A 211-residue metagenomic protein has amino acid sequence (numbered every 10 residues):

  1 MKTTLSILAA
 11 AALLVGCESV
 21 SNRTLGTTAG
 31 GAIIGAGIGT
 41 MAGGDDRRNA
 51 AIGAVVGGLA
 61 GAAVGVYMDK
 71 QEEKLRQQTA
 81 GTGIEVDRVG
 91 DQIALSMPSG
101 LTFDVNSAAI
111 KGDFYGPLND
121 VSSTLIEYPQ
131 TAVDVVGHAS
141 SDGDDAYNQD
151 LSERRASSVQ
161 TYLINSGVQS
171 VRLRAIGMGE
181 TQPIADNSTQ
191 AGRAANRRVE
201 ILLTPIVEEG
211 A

Functional and structural regions predicted by a protein language model:
M1-A10: Sec-dependent signal peptide recognition, specifically the positively charged N-region followed immediately by
L13-G16: C-terminal motif of bacterial Sec signal peptides marking the signal peptidase cleavage site
E18-K74: Short, low-complexity, glycine-enriched hydrophobic/amphipathic alpha-helices that associate with lipid bilayers
I34, Q71, L75, F114-P117 (+4 more regions): Stable alpha-helical elements in mature extracytoplasmic
K70, G81, R88-Q92, S96-P98 (+5 more regions): Extracytoplasmic
Q78, T102, N106-G137, I164 (+3 more regions): Periplasmic peptidoglycan-binding/anchoring modules of Gram-negative envelope and division proteins
E85-D87, Q92-T102, A132-V136, Y162 (+2 more regions): Soluble periplasmic/extracytoplasmic beta-strand elements of cell-envelope proteins
H138-E208: Periplasmic OmpA-like peptidoglycan-binding domain that tethers envelope proteins to the cell wall
